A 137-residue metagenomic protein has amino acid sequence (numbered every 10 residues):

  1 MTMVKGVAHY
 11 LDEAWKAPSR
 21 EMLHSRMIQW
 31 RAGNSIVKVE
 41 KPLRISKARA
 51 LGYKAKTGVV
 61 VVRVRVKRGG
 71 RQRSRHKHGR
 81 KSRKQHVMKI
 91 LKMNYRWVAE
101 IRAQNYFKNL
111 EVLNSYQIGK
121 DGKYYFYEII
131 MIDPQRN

Functional and structural regions predicted by a protein language model:
M1-N137: Ribosome-associated RNA-binding proteins
